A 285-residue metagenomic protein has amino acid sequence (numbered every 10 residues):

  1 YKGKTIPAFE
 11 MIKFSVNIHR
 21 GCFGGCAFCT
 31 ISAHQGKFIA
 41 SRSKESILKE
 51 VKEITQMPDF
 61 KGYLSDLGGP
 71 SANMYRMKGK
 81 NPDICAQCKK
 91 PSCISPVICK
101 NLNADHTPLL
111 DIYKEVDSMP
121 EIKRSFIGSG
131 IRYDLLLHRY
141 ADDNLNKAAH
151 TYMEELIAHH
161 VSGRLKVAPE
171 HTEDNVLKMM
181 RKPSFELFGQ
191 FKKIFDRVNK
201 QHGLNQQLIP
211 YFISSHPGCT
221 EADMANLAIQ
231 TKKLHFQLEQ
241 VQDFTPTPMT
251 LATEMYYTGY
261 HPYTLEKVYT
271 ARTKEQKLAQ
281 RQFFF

Functional and structural regions predicted by a protein language model:
Y1-V16, Y63: N-terminal [4Fe-4S]-dependent radical SAM core
N17-S32: Local cysteine-cluster metal-coordination motifs and their immediate loop/turn environment, predominantly Fe-S cluster
C22, C26, I47, V167 (+1 more regions): Conserved, mostly hydrophobic/aromatic
C29-S46: Iron-sulfur (Fe-S) cluster-binding segments and ferredoxin-like electron-carrier domains, especially [2Fe-2S]
E53-I209, S214-P217: Conserved SAM/AdoMet-binding glycine-rich loop
H150-S162, A228-P248: Structural recognition of alpha->loop->beta junctions
H216-K233: Catalytic cores of alpha/beta
A222, Q237-E239, D243-F285: C-terminal accessory regions of radical SAM enzymes
